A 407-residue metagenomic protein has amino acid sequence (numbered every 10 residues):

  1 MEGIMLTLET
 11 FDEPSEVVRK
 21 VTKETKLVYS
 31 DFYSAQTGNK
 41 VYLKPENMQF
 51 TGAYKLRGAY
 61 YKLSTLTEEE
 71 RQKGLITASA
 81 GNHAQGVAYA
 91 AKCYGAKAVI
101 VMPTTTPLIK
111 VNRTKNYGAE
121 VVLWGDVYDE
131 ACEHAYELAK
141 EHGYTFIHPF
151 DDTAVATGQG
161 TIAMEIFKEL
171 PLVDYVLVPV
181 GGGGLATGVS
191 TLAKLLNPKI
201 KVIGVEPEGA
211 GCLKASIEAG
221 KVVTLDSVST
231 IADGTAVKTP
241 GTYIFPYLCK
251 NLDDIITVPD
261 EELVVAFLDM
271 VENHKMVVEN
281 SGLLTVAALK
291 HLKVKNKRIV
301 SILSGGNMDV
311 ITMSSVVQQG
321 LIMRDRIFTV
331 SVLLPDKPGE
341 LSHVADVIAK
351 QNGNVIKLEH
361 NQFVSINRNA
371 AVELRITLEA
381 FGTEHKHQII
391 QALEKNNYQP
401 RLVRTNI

Functional and structural regions predicted by a protein language model:
M1-I407: PLP-dependent amino-acid enzyme catalytic core
